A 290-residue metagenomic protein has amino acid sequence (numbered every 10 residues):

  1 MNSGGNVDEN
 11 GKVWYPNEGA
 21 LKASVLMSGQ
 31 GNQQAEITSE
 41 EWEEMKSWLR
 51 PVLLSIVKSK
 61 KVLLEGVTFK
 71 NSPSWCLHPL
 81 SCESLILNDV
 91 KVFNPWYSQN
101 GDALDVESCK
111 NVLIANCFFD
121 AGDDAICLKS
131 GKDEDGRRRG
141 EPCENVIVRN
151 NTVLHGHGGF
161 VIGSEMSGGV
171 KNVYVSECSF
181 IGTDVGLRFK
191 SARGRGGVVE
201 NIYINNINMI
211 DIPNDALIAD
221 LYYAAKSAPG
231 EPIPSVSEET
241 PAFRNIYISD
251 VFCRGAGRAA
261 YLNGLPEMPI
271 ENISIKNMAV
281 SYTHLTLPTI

Functional and structural regions predicted by a protein language model:
M1-Y15, L21-Q34, V57-K70, L87-V90: Parallel beta-helix/beta-solenoid
S3-G5, K60-K70, E83-P95, D102 (+8 more regions): Right-handed parallel beta-helix
V13-L26, A35-L54, N71-W75, S98-D105 (+5 more regions): Extracellular beta-strand/beta-solenoid scaffold signature
T283-T289: Conserved small/polar residues in nucleotide/adenosyl-binding loops
